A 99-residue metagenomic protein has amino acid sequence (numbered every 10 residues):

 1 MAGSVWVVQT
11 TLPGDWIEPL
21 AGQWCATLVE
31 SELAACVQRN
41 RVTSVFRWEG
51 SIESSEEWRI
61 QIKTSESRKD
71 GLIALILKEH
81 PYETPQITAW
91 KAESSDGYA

Functional and structural regions predicted by a protein language model:
M1-A99: Positively charged, small/polar-rich N-terminal and surface patches that mediate targeting and assembly and bind
